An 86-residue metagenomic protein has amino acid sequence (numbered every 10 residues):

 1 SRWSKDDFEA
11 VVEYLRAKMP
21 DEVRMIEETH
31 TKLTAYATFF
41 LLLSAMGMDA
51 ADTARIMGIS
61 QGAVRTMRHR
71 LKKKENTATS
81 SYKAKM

Functional and structural regions predicted by a protein language model:
S1-R2: Amphipathic helix-loop-helix modules that constitute alpha-helical solenoid scaffolds
K5-M86: Cytosolic nucleotide-binding catalytic cores of signal-transduction proteins
